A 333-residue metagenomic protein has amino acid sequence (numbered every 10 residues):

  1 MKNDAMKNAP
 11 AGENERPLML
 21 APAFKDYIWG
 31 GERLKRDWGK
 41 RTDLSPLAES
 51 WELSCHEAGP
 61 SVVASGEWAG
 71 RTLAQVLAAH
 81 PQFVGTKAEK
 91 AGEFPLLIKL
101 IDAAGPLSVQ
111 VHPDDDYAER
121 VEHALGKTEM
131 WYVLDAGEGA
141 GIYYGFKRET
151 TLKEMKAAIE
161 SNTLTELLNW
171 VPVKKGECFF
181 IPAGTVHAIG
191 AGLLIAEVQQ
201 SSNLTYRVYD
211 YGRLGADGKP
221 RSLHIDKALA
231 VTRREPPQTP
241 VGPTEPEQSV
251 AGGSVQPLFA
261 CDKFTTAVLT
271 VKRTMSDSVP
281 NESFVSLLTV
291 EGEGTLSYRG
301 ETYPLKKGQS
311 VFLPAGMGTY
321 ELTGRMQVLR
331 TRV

Functional and structural regions predicted by a protein language model:
M1-T150, D210-V241, T266: Transition-metal
A91-E93, I101-P106, D115, L125 (+5 more regions): Ligand-binding loop in jelly-roll beta-barrel domains
I98-K99, L107, E129-Y132, W170-V171 (+4 more regions): His/acidic/aromatic-lined binding-pocket segments of jelly-roll/cupin-type domains and related regulatory beta-sandwich
E149-S161, N281-E291: Short, basic/aromatic beta-hairpin or loop at an interaction surface
A158-Y206: Loop-centered beta-sheet repeat module
L168-F180, R299-M317: Short acidic-glycine-tyrosine-enriched beta hairpin
L223-V279: Functionally critical, mid-to-C-terminal surface segments that flank or help form catalytic/ligand
M275-S276, G292-S297, S310: Short beta-strand segments in beta-sandwich/barrel cores
